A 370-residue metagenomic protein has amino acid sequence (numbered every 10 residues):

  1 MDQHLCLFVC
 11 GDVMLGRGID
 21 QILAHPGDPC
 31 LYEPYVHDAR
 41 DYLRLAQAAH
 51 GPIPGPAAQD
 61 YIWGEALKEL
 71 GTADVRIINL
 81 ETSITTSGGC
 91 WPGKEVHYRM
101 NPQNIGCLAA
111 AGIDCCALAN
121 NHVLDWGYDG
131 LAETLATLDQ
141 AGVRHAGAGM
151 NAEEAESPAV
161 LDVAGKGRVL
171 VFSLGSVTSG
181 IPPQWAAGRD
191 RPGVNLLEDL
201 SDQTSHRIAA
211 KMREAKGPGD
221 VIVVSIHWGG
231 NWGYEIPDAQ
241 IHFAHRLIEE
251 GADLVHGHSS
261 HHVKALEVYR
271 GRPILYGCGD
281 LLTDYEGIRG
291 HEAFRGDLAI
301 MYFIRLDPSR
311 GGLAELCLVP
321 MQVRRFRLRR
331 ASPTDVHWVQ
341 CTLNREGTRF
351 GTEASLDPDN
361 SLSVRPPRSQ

Functional and structural regions predicted by a protein language model:
M1-Q370: Acidic, metal/ion-coordinating pockets
